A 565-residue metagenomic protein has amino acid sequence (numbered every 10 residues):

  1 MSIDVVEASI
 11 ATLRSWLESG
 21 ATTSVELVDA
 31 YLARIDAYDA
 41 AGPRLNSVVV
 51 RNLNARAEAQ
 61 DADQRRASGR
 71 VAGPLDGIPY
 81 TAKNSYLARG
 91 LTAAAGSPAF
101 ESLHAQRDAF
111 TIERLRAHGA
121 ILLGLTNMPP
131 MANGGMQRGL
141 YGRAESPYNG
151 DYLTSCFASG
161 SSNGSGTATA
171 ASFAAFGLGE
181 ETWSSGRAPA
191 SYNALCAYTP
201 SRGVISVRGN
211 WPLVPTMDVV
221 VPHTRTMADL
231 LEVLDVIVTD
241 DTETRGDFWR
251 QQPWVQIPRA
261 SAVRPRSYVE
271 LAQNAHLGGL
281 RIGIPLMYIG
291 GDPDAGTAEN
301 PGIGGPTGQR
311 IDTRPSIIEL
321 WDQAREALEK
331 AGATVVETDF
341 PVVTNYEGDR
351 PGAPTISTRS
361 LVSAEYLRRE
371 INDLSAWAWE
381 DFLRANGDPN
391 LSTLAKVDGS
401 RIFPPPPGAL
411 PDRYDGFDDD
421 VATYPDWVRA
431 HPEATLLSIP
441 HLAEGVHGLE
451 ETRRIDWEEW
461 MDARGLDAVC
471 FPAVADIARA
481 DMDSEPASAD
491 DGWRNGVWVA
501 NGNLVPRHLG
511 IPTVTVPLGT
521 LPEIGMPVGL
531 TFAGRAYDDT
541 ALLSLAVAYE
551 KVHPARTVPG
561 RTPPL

Functional and structural regions predicted by a protein language model:
M1-S68, G90, Q323, K330-A333 (+2 more regions): An N-terminal boundary/leader segment
T12-S19, F100-L103, D218-R225, F532-A533: Short, well-ordered beta-strand elements within core beta-sheets of diverse protein domains
G20, G77, A117, I121 (+8 more regions): Glycine-rich, small-residue loops and helix-cap segments that act as flexible hinges at active-site edges
A21, V28-D29, Y268-L271, I311-D339 (+2 more regions): Acyltransferase
A37, I121, A170-G304, R310 (+5 more regions): Structural helix-boundary/capping segments
A41, L75-V220, F248-W254, P285-M287 (+2 more regions): Short glycine/serine-rich loop/turn segments
A95, L140-G142, N345-D373, D483: Charged, often glycine-rich, active-site loop that binds/positions anionic groups
P293-R314, V428-E433, S488-R494: A solvent-exposed, charged loop/short amphipathic helix patch at secondary-structure junctions
